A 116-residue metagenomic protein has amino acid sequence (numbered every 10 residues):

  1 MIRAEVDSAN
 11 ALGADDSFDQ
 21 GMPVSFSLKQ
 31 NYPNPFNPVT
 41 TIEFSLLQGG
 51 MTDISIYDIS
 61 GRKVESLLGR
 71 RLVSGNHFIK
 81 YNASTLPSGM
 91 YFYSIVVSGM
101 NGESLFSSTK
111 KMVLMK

Functional and structural regions predicted by a protein language model:
M1-A4, T41, K111: Ordered hydrophobic segments in well-structured contexts
M1-D19: Short, compositionally biased serine/threonine- and acidic-rich segments at solvent-exposed termini, linkers, or domain
D15-Y32, F36-I56, V73, F78-Y81 (+1 more regions): Glycine-centered coil/turn sites that cap beta-strands in beta-rich domains
S66, S74, K80, S84 (+1 more regions): C-terminal tail/sorting-segment detector
